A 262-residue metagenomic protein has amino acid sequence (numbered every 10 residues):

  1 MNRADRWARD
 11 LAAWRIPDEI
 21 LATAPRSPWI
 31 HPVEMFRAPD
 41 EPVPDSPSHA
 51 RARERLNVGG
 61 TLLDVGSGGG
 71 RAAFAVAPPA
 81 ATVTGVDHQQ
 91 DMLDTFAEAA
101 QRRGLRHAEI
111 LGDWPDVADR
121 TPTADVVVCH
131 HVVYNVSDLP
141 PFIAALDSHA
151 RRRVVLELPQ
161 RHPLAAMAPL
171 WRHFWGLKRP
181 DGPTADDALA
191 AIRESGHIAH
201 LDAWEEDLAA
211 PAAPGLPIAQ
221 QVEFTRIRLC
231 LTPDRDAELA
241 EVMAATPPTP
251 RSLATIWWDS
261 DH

Functional and structural regions predicted by a protein language model:
M1-N57: Conserved class I S-adenosyl-L-methionine
G60-G68: Conserved class I S-adenosyl-L-methionine
G69-D116: Class I SAM-dependent methyltransferase SAM/SAH-binding core
V126-D138: A short SAM/SAH-binding and catalytic strip from SAM-dependent methyltransferases
P140-V155: A short glycine-rich, Lys/Arg-flanked "PGG" loop and its adjoining helix->strand segment in the class I
R153-P180: Conserved class I S-adenosyl-L-methionine
P180-G196: Short alpha-helix
I198-H262: Conserved Class I S-adenosyl-L-methionine
